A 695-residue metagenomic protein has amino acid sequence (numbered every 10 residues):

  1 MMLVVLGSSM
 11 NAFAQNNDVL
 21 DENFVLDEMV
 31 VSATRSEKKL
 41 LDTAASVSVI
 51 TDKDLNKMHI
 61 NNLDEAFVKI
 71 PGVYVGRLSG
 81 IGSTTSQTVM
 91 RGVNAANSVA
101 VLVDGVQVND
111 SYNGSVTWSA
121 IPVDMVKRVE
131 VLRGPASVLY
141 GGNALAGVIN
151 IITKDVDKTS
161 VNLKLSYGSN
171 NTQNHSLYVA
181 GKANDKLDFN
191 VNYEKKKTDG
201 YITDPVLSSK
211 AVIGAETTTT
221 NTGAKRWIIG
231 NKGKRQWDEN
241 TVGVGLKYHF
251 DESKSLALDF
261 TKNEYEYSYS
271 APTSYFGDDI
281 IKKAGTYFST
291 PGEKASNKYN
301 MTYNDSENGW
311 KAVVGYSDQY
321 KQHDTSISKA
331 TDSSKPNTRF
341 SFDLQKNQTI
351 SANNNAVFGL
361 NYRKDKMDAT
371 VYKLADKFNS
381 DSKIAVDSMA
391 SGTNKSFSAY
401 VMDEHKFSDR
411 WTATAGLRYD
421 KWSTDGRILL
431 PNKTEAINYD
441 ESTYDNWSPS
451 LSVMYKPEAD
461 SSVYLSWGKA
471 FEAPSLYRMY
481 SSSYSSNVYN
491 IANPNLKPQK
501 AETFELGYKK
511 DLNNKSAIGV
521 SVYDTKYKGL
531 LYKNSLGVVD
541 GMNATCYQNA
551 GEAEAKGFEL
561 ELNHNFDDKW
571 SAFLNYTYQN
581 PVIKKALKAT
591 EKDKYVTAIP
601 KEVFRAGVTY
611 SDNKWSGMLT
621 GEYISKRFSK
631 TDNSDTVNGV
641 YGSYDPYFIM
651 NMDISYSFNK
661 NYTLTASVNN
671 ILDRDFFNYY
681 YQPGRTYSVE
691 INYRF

Functional and structural regions predicted by a protein language model:
F13-A14, A180-K182, N192, D403 (+4 more regions): Conserved C-terminal beta-signal and adjacent last beta-strands/turns of outer-membrane beta-barrel proteins
D64, V68-V106, K127: Extracytoplasmic beta-strand/coil segments of soluble accessory domains associated with Gram-negative outer-membrane
Q87, V106-R133: Short acidic/polar hinge/loop motifs at secondary-structure boundaries that mediate gating or recognition
A120-N162: A beta-strand signature from Gram-negative outer-membrane beta-barrel systems, especially the internal plug domain
K158, S166, Y178-T290: Periplasmic-side early beta-strands and strand-to-turn transitions of outer-membrane beta-barrels
D251, S351-V357, N361, A390-K526 (+3 more regions): Structural signature of Gram-negative outer-membrane beta-barrels, strongest in the C-terminal barrel of TonB-dependent
S306-E307, K311-T325, K364-V371, M454-K456 (+6 more regions): Membrane-embedded beta-barrel scaffold of Gram-negative outer-membrane proteins
K406-A413, K421, I518-G519, Y523-Y527 (+2 more regions): Gram-negative outer-membrane beta-barrel transporters
